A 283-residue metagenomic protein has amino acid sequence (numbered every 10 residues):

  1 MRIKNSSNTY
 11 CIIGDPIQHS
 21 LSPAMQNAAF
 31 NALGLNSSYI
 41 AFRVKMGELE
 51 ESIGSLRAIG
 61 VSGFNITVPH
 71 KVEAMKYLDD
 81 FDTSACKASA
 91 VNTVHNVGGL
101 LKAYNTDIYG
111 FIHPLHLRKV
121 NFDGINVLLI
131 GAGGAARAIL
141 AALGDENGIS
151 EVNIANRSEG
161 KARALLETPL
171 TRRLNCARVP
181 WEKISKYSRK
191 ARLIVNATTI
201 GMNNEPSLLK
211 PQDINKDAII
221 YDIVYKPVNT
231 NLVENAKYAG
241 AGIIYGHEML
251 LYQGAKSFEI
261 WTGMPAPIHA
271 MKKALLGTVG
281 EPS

Functional and structural regions predicted by a protein language model:
R2-R118, P227: Phosphate/diphosphate ligand-binding glycine-rich loop within oxidoreductases
I3-S6, F122-D123, E146-G148, L209-A218: Short, conserved loop/helix-junction motifs that constitute active-site signature segments in enzyme catalytic cores
G14, A103-N105, D123-D145, N156-R157 (+1 more regions): Glycine-rich adenosine-cofactor-binding loop
I40, N153, I244: Conserved beta-strand positions in the Rossmann-like core of class I SAM-dependent methyltransferases
E146-R172: NAD(P)-binding Rossmann-fold cofactor-contacting core
L174-I243: Rossmann-like adenosine-cofactor binding region
I223-S283: Adenosine-phosphate binding glycine-rich loop
